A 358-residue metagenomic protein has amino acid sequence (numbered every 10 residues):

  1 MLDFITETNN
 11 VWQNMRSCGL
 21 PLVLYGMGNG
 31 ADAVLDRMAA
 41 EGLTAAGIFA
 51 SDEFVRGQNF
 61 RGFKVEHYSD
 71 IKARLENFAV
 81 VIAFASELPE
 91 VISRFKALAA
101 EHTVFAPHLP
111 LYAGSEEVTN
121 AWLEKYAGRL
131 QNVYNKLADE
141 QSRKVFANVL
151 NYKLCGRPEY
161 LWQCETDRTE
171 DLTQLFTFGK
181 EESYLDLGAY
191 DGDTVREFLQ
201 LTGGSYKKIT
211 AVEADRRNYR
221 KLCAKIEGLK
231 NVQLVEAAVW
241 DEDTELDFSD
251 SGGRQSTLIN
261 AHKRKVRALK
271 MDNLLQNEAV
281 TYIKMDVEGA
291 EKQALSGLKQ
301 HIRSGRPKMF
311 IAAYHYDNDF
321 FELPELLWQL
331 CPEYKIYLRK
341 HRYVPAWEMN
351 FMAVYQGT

Functional and structural regions predicted by a protein language model:
M1-A46, S51-T358: Phosphate/nucleotide-binding beta-alpha loop and adjacent structural elements of enzyme active sites
